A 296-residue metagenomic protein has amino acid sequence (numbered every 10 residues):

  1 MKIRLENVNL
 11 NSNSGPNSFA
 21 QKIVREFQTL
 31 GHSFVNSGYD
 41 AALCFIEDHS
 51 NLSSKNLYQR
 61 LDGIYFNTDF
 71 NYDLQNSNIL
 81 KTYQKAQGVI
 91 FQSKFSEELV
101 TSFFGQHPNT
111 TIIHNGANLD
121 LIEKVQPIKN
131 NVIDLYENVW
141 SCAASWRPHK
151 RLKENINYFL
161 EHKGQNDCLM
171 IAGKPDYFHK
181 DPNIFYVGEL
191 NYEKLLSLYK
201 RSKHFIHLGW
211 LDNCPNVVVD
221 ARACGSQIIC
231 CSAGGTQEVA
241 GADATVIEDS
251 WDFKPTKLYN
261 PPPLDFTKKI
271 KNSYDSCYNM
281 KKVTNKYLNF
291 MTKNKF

Functional and structural regions predicted by a protein language model:
A41-D69: Active-site proximal beta-strand in glycosyltransferases
Y83, S197-S202: Short alpha-helical donor nucleotide-sugar binding micro-motif in glycosyltransferases
F95, G116: Carbohydrate-associated surface elements
K129-K150, I156-E161, L169-M170: Conserved donor-binding/catalytic core segment of Leloir-type glycosyltransferases
D176-L196: Nucleotide-activated donor-binding/catalytic signature segment of Leloir-type glycosyltransferases, i.e., the conserved
W210: Aromatic "clamp/platform" in nucleotide-sugar-dependent glycosyltransferases that forms part of the donor/acceptor
Q227-C230, Q237: Short hydrophobic beta-strand element within catalytic cores of glycosyltransferases and related nucleotide-activated
Q237-K268, K281: Change "using UDP/GDP/dTDP sugars" to "using nucleotide sugars
